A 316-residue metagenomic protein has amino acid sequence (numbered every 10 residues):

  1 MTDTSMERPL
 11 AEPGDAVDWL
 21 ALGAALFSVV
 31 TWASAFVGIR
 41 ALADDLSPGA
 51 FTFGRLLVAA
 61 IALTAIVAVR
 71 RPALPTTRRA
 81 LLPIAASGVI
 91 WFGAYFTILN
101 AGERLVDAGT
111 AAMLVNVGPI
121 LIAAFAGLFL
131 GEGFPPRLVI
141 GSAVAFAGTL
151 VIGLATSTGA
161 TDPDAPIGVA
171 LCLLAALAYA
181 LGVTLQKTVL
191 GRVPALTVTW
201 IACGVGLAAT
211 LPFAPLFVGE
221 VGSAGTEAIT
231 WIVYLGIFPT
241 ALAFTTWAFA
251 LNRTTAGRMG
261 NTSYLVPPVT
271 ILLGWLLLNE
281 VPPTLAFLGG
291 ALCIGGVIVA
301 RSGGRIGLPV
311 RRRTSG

Functional and structural regions predicted by a protein language model:
T2-F53, A59, A101, A160-T188 (+2 more regions): Glycine-/small-residue-enriched transmembrane alpha-helix faces in small-molecule transporters and effluxers
E7, L63, F125, F134-T156 (+6 more regions): Hydrophobic transmembrane alpha-helices of multi-pass small-molecule transport proteins
L20-A24, A50-I66, A86, I140-A147 (+3 more regions): Hydrophobic alpha-helical transmembrane segments of multi-pass integral membrane proteins, especially transporters
V30-A33, V37, T64, G88-G93 (+9 more regions): Hydrophobic/small/kink-forming positions within alpha-helical transmembrane segments of polytopic membrane proteins
T31, A35-F36, T64-V115, V151 (+1 more regions): Specific transmembrane alpha-helical segments of multi-pass solute transporters/efflux pumps, especially DMT/EamA
G38-D45, E103-R104, G153-A165, A214-I232 (+1 more regions): Membrane-interface helix termini and inter-helical loops of multi-pass transporters
F53-G54, F92, A108-V117, V183-A208 (+1 more regions): Helix-helix packing/entry segments at the starts of transmembrane helices
P75-P83, A112-V115, G131-V151, D162-G168 (+3 more regions): Loop-to-transmembrane alpha-helix entry segments
